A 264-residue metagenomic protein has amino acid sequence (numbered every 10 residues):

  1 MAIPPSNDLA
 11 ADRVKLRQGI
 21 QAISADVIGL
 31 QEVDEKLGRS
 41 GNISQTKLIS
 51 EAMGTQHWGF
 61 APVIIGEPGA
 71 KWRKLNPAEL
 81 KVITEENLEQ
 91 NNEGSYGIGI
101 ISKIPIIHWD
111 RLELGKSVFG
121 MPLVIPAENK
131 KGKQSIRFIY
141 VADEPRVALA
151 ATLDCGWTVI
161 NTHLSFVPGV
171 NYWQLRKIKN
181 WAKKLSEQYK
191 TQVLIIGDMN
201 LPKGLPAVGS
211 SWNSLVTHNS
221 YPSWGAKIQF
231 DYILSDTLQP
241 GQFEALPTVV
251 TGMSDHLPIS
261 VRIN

Functional and structural regions predicted by a protein language model:
M1-S95, Y172-K177, T251, N264: N-terminal, active-site-proximal structural segment of metallo-dependent hydrolase catalytic domains
M1-V14, L75, P122-V141, S165: Acidic/histidine-rich helix-loop elements that form or flank divalent-metal/phosphate-binding sites at the catalytic
V27-Q31, G59-F60, G99-I100, T158-N161 (+1 more regions): Structural recognition of the beta-strand scaffold that forms the well-ordered cores of secreted hydrolase catalytic
D34, I64-I65, H163-S165, M199-P202 (+1 more regions): Catalytic metal-binding/acid-base residues of hydrolase active sites
H57-I64, W109-G115, F243-P247: Conserved S-adenosyl-L-methionine
I83-Q90, S135-I139, H218-P222, L246-V249: Short, P/G- and charge-enriched loop/turn segments at secondary-structure junctions
G94-L112, V118-P126, A142-N161, I263-N264: Beta-strand-turn-beta hairpins that frame and shape the catalytic cleft of phosphate-ester-processing enzymes
R111, P168-L194, M199-N264: Metal-dependent phosphoester-hydrolase catalytic domains
